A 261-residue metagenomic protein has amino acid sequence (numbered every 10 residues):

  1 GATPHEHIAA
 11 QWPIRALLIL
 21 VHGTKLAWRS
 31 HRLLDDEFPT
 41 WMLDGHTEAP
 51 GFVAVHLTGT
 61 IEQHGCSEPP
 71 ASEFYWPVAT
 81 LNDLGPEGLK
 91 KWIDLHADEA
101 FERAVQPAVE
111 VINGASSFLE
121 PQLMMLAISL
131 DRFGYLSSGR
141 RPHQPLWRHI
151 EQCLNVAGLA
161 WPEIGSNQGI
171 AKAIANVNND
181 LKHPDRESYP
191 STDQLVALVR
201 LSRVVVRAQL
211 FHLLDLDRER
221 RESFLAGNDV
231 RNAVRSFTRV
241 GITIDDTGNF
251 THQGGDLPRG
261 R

Functional and structural regions predicted by a protein language model:
G1-Q106, N113-S117, A208, R220-G241 (+2 more regions): Charged, non-catalytic interaction/linker regions at domain boundaries that couple catalytic cores to substrate
H7-A10, A104, L119-L126, I174 (+2 more regions): Active-site-proximal structural scaffolding
W12-L20, Q106-N113, M125-Y135, R200-L214: Short, hydrophobic/amphipathic alpha-helical patches that form generic packing surfaces within helical domains
K91-A157, G165-A173, S223-V230: Amphipathic alpha-helical interface elements
R141-P142, R148-N155, A160-R261: Polyanionic, low-complexity intrinsically disordered segments
